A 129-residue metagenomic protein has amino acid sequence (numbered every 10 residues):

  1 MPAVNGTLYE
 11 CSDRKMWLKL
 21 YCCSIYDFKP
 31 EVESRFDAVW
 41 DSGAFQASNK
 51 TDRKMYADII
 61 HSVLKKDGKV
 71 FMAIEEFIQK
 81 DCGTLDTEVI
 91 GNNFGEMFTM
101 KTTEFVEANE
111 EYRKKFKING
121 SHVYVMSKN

Functional and structural regions predicted by a protein language model:
M1-L18, C22-V32, A57-I59, V63-N129: Class I (Rossmann-like) S-adenosyl-L-methionine-dependent methyltransferase catalytic domain, capturing the SAM-binding
V39-W40: Hydrophobic beta-strand segment of the Class I
A47-I59: A short, conserved alpha-helix within the catalytic core of class I
